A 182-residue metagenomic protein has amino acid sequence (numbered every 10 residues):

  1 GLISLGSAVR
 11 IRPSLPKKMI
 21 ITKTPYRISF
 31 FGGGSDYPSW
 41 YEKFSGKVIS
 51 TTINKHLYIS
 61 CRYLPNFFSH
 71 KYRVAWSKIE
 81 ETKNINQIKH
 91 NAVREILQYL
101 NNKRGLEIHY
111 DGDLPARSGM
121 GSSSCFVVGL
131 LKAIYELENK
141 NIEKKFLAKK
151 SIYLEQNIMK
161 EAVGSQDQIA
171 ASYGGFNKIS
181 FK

Functional and structural regions predicted by a protein language model:
L15-K18: Low-complexity, Pro/Thr/Ser/Gly/Ala-rich linker/spacer regions in secreted, extracellular modular proteins
I20-R27, F31-G32, D36-G46, F67-S69 (+1 more regions): ATP-dependent small-molecule kinase catalytic core of the GHMP/sugar-kinase superfamily and closely related
I21-T24, G32, T51, L106-Y110: General beta-strand structural signal in soluble alpha/beta enzymes
Y41-C61: Short catalytic helix/loop segments, enriched in acidic residues and glycine and frequently bearing histidine
N54-L154: Anion-binding (especially nucleotide phosphate/pyrophosphate-binding) glycine-rich loop and adjoining beta-alpha core
